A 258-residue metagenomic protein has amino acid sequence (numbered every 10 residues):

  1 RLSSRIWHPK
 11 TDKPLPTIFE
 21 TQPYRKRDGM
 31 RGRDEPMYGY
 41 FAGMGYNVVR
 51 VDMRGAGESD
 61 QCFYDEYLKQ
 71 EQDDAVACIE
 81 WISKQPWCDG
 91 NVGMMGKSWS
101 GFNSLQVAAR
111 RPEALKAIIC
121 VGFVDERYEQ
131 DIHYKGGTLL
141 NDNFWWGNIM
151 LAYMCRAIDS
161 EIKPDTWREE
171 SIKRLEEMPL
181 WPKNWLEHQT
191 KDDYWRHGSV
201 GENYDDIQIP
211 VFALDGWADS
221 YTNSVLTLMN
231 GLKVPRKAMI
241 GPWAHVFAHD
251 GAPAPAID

Functional and structural regions predicted by a protein language model:
R1-H8: A short loop-to-beta-strand scaffold at the N-terminal edge of the catalytic core in hydrolase folds
P9-S83: Cap/lid segment of the alpha/beta-hydrolase catalytic domain
D34-E35, G43, A109-D206: Accessory cap/linker subdomain of secreted extracellular hydrolases
S59, S98-W99, G122: Catalytic nucleophile serine of serine hydrolases, specifically the conserved "nucleophile elbow" pentapeptide
P86-W99: Alpha/beta-hydrolase fold nucleophile elbow
M94-G96, V121, L214: Short beta-strand immediately N-terminal to the catalytic nucleophile in serine-hydrolase-like folds
N103-V107: Hydrolases whose catalytic domains are alpha/beta-hydrolase-1, hotdog thioesterase, or metallo-beta-lactamase-like
E187-D258: C-terminal subdomain of alpha/beta-hydrolase-fold enzymes, centered on the catalytic histidine and its supporting
